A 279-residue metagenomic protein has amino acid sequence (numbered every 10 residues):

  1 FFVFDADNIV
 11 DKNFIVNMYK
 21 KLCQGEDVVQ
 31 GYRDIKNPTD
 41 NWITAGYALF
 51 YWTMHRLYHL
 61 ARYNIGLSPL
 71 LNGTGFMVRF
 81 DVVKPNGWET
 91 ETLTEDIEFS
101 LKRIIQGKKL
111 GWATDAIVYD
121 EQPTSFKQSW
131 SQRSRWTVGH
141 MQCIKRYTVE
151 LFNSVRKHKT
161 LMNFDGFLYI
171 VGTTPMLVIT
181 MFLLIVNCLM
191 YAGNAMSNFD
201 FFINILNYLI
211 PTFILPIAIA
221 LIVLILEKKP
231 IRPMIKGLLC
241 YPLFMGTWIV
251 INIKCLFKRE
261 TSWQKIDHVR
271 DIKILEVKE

Functional and structural regions predicted by a protein language model:
F1-I9: Short beta-strand-to-loop acidic/aromatic patch adjacent to the donor-nucleotide binding site
K12, N17-E91, S134, M141-K145: Long helical/loop segments within the catalytic core of UDP-sugar-dependent glycosyltransferases, especially the large
W52-H55, S131-L151, P216-I219, V250-C255: Catalytic core of nucleotide-sugar-dependent glycosyltransferases
L93-F99: Acidic donor-binding loop at a coil-to-helix junction in glycosyltransferase catalytic cores that engages
S100-Y119: Catalytic donor-sugar/metal-binding loop of nucleotide-sugar-dependent glycosyltransferases
P123-V138, K265-D267, L275: Nucleotide-sugar-dependent glycosyltransferase catalytic core
V149-M162, G166, L189-E279: Juxtamembrane C-terminal module of membrane proteins
Y169-I185, I214-I217: Core segments of transmembrane alpha-helices that mediate helix-helix packing or line hydrophobic substrate/ligand
